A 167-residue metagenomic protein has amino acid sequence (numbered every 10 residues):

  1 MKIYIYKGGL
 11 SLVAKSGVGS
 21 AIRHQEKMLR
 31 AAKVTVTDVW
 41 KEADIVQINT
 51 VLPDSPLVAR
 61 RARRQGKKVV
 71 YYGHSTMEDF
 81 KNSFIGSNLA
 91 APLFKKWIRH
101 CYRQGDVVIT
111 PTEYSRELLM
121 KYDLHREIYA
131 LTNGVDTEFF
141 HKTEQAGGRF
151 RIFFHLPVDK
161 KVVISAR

Functional and structural regions predicted by a protein language model:
M1-K41: N-terminal subdomain of nucleotide-sugar transferases
K7-G8, L12, Y71-K96, E138: Acceptor-binding helix/loop patch of EC 2.4 sugar-transfer enzymes, predominantly nucleotide-sugar-dependent
T35-D54, K68-V70: Short N-terminal targeting/anchoring amphipathic segment
I45-Q47, R61-F80, I109, Y129-A130: Active-site proximal beta-strand in glycosyltransferases
R64, L89-V108: Membrane-proximal helix-turn-helix segments that form the acceptor-binding/catalytic region of lipid-linked
Y114, L131-G134: Carbohydrate-associated surface elements
H141-L156: A short helix/loop element that forms part of the nucleotide-sugar donor recognition site in Leloir-type
I152, L156-R167: Conserved donor-binding/catalytic core segment of Leloir-type glycosyltransferases
